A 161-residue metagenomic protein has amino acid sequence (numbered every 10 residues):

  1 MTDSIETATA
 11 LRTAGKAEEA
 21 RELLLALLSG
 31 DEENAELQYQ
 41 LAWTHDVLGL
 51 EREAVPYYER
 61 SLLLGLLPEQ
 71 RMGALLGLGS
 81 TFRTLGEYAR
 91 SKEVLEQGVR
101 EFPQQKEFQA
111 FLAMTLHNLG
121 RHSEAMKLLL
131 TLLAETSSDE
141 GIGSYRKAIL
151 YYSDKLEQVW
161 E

Functional and structural regions predicted by a protein language model:
E32, L66-E69, P103, S137: Short coil turns that delineate tetratricopeptide repeat
S61-L63, H117-E140, L150: TPR/TPR-like (Sel1-like) alpha-helical repeat modules
